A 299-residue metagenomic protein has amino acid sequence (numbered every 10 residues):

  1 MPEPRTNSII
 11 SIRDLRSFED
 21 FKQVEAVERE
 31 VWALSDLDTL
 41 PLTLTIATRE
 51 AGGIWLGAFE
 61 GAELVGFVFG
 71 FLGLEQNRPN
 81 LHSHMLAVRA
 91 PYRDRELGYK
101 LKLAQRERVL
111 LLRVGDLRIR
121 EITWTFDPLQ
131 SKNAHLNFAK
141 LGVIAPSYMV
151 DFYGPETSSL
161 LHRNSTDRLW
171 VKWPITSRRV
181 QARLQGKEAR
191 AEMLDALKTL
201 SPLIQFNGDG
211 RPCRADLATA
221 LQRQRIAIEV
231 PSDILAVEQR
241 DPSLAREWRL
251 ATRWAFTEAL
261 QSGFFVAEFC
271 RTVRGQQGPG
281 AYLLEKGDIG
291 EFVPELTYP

Functional and structural regions predicted by a protein language model:
M1-R5, Q130, A145-P299: Intrinsically disordered, low-complexity, positively biased terminal segments
S8-A90, D127, M149, F269-R274 (+1 more regions): A conserved beta-strand-loop-helix scaffold within acyl/acetyltransferase catalytic domains
F71, P79-P91, Q224-R240: Conserved acetyl-CoA binding element of GNAT-fold acetyltransferases
N80, E121, R168-W170: Broad gene-expression machinery/nucleic-acid interaction feature
V88-L110, N133, L244, W248-A251: Conserved acetyl-CoA-binding loop-helix of GNAT-fold acetyltransferases
V109-L129, N137: Conserved GNAT acetyl-CoA-binding A-motif
H135-A139, V143-A145: A short alpha/beta connector and helix-capping loop motif
